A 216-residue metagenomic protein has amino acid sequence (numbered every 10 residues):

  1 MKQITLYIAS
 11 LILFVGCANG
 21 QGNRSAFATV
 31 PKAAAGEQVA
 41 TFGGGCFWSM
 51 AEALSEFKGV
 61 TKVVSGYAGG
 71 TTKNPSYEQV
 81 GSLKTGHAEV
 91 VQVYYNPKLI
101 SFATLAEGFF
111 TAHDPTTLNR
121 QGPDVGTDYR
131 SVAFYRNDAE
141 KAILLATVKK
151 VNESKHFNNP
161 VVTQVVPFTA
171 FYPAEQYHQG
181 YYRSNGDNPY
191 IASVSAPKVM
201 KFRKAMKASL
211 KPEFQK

Functional and structural regions predicted by a protein language model:
T5-G16: Bacterial N-terminal signal peptides
C17-K216: Flexible coil/turn and secondary-structure edge motifs
